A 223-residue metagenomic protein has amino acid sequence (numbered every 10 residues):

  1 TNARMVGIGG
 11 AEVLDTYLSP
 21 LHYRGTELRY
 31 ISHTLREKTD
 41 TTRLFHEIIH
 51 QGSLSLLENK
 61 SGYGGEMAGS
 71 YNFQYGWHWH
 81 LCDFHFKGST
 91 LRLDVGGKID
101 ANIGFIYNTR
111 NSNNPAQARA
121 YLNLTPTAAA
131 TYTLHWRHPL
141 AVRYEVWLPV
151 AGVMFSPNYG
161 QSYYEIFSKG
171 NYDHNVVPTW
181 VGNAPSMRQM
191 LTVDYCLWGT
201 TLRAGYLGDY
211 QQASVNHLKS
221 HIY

Functional and structural regions predicted by a protein language model:
T1, L35-H46, H80-L93, H135-V142 (+1 more regions): Short loop/turn motifs that connect adjacent beta-strands in outer-membrane beta-barrel proteins
T1-I49, S53: Short glycine/proline- and aromatic-enriched beta-strand/turn motifs that initiate or cap beta-hairpins
R4-E12, H46-L56, V95-F105, P126 (+3 more regions): Transmembrane beta-barrel strands of outer-membrane/channel proteins
L14-H22, L56-E66, N111-Q117, N175-T179 (+2 more regions): Extracellular loop and loop/strand-boundary signature of outer-membrane beta-barrel proteins
H22-Y30, G65-F73, L91, A116-P126 (+2 more regions): Residues that define the transmembrane beta-barrel architecture of outer-membrane proteins
L28-K38, Y71-D83, G97, P126-Y132 (+2 more regions): Residues on the lipid-exposed face of transmembrane beta-strands in outer-membrane beta-barrel proteins
N113-G199: Outer-membrane beta-barrel transmembrane domain signature
W198-Y223: C-terminal/domain-terminus segments
